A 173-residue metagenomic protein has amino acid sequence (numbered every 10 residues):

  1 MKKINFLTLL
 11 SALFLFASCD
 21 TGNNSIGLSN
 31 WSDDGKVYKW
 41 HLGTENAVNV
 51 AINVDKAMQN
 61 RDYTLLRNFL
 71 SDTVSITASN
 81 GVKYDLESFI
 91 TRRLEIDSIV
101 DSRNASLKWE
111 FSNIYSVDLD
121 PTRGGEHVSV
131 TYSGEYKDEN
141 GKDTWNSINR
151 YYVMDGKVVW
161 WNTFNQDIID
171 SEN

Functional and structural regions predicted by a protein language model:
M1-A17: Sec-dependent bacterial lipoprotein signal peptides
C19-T64, N68: Short, low-complexity N-terminal intrinsically disordered segments enriched in polar/charged residues
N23-I26, T144-E172: Short beta-strand edge/turn micro-motifs at domain boundaries
V37, H41, T73-D85: A short gly/proline-enriched turn/hairpin at secondary-structure junctions
V54, L65-R67, V74, F89-R92 (+2 more regions): Hydrophobic pocket/interface hotspot
D55, Q59, S71-S75, L94-S102: Sec-exported extracytoplasmic/periplasmic mature domains
L70, N80, Y132-G134, N165: A mature extracytoplasmic/lumenal domain signature
I90-E139: Surface-exposed, charged secondary-structure patches
